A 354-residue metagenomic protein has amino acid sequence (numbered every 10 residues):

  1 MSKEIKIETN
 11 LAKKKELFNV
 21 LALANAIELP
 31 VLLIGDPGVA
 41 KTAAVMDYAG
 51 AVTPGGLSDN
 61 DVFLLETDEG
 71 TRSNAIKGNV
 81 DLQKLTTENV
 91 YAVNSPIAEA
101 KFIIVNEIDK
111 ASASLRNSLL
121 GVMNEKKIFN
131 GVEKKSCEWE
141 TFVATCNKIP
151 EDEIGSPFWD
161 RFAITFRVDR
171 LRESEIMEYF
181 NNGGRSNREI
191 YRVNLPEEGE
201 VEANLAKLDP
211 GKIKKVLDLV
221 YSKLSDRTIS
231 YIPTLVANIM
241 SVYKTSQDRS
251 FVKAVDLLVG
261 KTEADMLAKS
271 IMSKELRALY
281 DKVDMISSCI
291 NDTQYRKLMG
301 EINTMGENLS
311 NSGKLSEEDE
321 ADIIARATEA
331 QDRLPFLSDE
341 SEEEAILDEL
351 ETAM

Functional and structural regions predicted by a protein language model:
M1-P37: Pre-Walker A (pre-P-loop) alpha-helix and adjacent loop at the N terminus of AAA/AAA+ ATPase modules, a conserved
N19-A24, L82-I103: Conserved alpha-helical scaffold flanking the Walker A/P-loop in AAA+ ATPase domains
L21, L33, T42, I76 (+5 more regions): Conserved RecA-like P-loop NTPase ATPase core
N25-D68: Walker A/P-loop
L32, A40, V242-M354: C-terminal engagement/docking regions of AAA+ P-loop ATPases
A43, V52, Q83-T86, F102-L115 (+1 more regions): Canonical AAA+ ATPase core
T67-T87: Conserved NTP-binding/hydrolysis module of P-loop NTPases
R172, N181-I271: Basic, amphipathic alpha-helical bundle interface domains used for macromolecular binding and assembly
